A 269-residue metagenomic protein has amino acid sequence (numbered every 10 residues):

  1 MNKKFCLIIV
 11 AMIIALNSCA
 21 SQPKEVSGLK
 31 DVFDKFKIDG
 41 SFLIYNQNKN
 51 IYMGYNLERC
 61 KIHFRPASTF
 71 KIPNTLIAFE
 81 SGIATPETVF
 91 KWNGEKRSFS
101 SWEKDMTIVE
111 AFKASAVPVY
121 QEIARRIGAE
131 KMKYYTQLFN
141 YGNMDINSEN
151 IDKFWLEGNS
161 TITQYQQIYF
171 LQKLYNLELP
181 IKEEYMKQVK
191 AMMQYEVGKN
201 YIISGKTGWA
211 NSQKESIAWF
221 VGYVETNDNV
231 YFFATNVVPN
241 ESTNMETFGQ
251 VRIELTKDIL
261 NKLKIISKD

Functional and structural regions predicted by a protein language model:
M1-F5: Positively charged n-region of N-terminal signal peptides that target proteins for export
A11-C19: Hydrophobic h-region of N-terminal signal peptides that target proteins for export in Gram-negative bacteria
C19-I62: Beta-lactamase-like hydrolase cores
A20-D31, F36, R125-E130, Y175-I202 (+1 more regions): Structured C-terminal helix/loop/strand segments within mature extracytoplasmic catalytic/sensor domains
E25, E80-E95, I181-M186: Short, well-structured active-site flanking segments
H63-E87, A111, Q167, F233: Active-site SXXK
L76-I83, T88, F112-A116, I123-I127 (+5 more regions): Sec/Tat-exported extracytoplasmic proteins
S100, T107, E122-Q172: Mid-domain, small-residue-enriched loop/turn segments at the edges of structured enzyme/sensor domains
